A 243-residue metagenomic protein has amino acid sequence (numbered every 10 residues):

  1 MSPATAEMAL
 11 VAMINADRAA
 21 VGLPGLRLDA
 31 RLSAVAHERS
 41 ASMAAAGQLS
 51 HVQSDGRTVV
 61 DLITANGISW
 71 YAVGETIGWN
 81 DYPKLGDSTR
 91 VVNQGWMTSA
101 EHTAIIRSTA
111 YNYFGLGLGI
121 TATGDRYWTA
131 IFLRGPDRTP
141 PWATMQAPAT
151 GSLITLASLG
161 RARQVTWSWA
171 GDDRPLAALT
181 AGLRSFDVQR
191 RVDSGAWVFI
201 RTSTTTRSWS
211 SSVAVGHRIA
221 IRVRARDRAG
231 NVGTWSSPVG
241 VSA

Functional and structural regions predicted by a protein language model:
S2-N66, T103, T109-F114, T121-T123: Short, well-ordered surface patches within globular domains
T58-P136: A well-ordered secondary-structure block
F114, I219-I221: Hydrophobic beta-strand segments within extracellular beta-sandwich modules
G135-Q164, A170-D172, S242-A243: Short, compositionally biased P/S/T/A/G/V-rich stretches that sit at domain boundaries
D172-V192: Solvent-exposed loop/turn segments flanking beta-strands in beta-repeat/beta-sandwich domains
F199-T205: Short beta-strand segments within Ig-like beta-sandwich modules, predominantly Fibronectin type-III
A229-A243: Extracellular fibronectin type III
